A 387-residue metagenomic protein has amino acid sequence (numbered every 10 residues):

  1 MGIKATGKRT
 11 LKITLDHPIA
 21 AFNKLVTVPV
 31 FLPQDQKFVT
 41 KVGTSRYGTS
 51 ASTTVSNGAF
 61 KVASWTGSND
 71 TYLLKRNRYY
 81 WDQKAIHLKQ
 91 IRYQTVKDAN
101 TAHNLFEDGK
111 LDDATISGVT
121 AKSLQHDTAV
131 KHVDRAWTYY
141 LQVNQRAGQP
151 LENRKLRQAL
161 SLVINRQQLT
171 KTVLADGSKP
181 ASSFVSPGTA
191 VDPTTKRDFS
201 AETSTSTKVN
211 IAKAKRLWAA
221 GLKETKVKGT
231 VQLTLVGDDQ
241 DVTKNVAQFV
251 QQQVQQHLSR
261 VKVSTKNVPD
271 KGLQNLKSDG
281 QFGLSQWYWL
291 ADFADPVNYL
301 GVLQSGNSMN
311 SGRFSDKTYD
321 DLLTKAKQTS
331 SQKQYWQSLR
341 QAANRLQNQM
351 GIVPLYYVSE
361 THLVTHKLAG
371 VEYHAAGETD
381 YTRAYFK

Functional and structural regions predicted by a protein language model:
M1-K4, R260-L273, G301-H366, K387: Extracytoplasmic/peripheral linker and loop segments enriched in polar/acidic and small residues with frequent Thr/Pro
R9, L15, I19-I86, Q90 (+1 more regions): Gly/Pro-rich hinge or "lid" segments in bacterial periplasmic/extracellular proteins
T10-K12, A59, K89-Q90, W137-P187 (+3 more regions): Alpha-helical secondary-structure segments
A20-V26, A220-V242, S285, S330-V364: Bilobed periplasmic-binding protein-like "clamshell/Venus-flytrap" ligand-binding domains
G67, I211, A219-A291, E360: Ligand/substrate-recognition segments at binding pockets and active sites
N77-S123: Ligand-site clamp/hinge motif
P180-A220, V242-K244: Structural transition elements
H362-K387: Long beta-strand-rich cores associated with HINT superfamily self-processing modules
